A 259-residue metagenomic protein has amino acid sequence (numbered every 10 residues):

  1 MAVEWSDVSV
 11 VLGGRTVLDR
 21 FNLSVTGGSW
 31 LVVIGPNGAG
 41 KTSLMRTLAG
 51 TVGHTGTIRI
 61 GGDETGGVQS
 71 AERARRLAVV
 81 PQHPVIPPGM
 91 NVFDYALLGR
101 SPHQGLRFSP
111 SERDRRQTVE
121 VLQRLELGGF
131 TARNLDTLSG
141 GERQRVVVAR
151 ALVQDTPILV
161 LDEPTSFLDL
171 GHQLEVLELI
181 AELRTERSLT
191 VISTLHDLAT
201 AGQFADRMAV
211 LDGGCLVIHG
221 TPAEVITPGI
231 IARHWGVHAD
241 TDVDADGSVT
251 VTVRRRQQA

Functional and structural regions predicted by a protein language model:
I34-P36: The feature captures the beta-strand-to-loop junction immediately N-terminal to the Walker
A49: Helix-to-loop junction immediately C-terminal to a conserved catalytic motif
G56-G66: Conserved ABC transporter NBD signature motif
S109, N134-L138, E142: Conserved ABC ATPase signature
E112-F130: Conserved ABC ATPase "signature" region
L159-E163, L168: Catalytic Walker B motif of ABC-type/P-loop ATPase nucleotide-binding domains
A232-A259: ABC ATPase nucleotide-binding domains
